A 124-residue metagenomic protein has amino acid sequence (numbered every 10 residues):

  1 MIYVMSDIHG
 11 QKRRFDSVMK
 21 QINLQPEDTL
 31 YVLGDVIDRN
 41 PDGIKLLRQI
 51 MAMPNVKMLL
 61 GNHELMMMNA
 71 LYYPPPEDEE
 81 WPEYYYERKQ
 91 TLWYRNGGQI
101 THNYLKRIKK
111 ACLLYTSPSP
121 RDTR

Functional and structural regions predicted by a protein language model:
M1-Y3: Extreme N-terminal starter segment of soluble prokaryotic enzymes
M5, G10-L92: Core catalytic region of metal-dependent phosphoesterases/phosphodiesterases, especially metallo-beta-lactamase-like
N55-M58, K110, R121: Generic structural signal for secondary-structure transition and capping sites
P76-L114: Extended active-site neighborhood of metal-dependent phosphoesterases/phosphodiesterases
Y115-R124: Single conserved hydrophobic/aromatic residue that forms the stacking wall/gate of nucleotide- or nucleobase-binding
